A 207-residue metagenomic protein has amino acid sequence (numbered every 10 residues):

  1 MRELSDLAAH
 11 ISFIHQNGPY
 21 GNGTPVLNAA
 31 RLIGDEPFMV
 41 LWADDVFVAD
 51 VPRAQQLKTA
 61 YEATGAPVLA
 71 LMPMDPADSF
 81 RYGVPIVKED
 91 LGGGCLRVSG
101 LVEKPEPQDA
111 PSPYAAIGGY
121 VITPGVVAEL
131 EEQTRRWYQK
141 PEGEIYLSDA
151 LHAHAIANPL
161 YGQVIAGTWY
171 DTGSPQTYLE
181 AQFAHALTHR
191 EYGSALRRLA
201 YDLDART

Functional and structural regions predicted by a protein language model:
M1, H189-G193, A205: Short, structured coil/loop segments at alpha-helix boundaries
M1-E89, E131: Conserved beta-loop-beta/alpha segment of the NTase-like Rossmann-fold superfamily that binds/positions NTPs
M39, K58-E62, L91-R198: Catalytic-core segments of class I nucleotidyltransferases/pyrophosphorylases that form NMP-activated intermediates
L196-T207: Intrinsic disorder at enzyme termini
